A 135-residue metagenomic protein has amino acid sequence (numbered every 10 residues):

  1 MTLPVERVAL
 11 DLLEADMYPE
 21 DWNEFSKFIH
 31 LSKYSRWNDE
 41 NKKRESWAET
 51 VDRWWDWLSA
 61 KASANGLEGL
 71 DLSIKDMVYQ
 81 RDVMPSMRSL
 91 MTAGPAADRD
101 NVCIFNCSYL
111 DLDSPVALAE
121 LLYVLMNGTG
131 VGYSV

Functional and structural regions predicted by a protein language model:
M1-V135: Extended catalytic cores of very large enzyme megasubunits
